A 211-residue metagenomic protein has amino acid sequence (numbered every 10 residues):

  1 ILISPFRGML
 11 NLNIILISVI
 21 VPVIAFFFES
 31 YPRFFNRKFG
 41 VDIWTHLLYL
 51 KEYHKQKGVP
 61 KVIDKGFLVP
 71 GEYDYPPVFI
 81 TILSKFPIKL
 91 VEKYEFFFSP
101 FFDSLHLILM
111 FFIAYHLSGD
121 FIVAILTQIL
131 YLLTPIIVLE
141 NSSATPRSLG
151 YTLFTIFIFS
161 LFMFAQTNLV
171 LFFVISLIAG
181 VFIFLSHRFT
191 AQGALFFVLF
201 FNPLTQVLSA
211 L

Functional and structural regions predicted by a protein language model:
I1-N13: Membrane-embedded, hydrophobic transmembrane alpha-helices
N11-I17, V170-F173, A210: Hydrophobic alpha-helical transmembrane segments
I15-V19, A25-T155: Active-site lumenal/periplasmic loops and adjacent helix-entry segments of GT-C-fold, multi-pass membrane
V19-P22, T127-Q128, V174-L177, L195-V198 (+1 more regions): Hydrophobic core segments of alpha-helical transmembrane domains in multi-pass membrane proteins
N36, N141-P146, V181-A194: Helix-loop-helix junctions and helix-breaking kinks within/between transmembrane helices of multi-pass membrane
G119-L126, A165-F173: Structural signature of hydrophobic alpha-helical transmembrane segments
F157-Q166, F173-H187, F197-P203: Membrane-interface alpha helices of multi-pass inner-membrane proteins
F201-L211: Transmembrane-lumen/periplasm boundary regions of multi-pass, lipid-linked membrane glycan transferases
